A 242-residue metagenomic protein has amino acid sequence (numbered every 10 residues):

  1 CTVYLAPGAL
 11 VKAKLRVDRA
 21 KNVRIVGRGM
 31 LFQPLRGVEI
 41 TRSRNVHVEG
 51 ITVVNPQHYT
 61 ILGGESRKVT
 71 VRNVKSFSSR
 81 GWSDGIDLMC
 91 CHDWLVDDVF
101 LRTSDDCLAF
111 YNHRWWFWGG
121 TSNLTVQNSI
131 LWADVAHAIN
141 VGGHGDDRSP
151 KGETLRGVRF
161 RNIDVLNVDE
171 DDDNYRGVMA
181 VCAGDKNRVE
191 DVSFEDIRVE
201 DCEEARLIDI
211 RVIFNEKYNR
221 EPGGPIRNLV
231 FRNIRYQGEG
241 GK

Functional and structural regions predicted by a protein language model:
C1-K242: Extracellular/periplasmic carbohydrate-active domains that bind, remodel, or depolymerize complex polysaccharides
